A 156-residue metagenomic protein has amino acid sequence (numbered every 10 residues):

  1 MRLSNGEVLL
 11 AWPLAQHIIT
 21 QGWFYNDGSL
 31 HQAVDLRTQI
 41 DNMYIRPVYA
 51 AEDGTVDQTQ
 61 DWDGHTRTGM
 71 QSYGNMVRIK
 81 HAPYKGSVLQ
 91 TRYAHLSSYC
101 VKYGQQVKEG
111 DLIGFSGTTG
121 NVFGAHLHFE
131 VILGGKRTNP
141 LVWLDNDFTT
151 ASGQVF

Functional and structural regions predicted by a protein language model:
M1-A15, N42, Y84, V88 (+2 more regions): Acidic, glycine-rich catalytic/binding loops that coordinate metals and/or anionic ligands
H17-E52, D61-W62, L133: Short glycine/threonine/proline-enriched tight-turn/helix- or strand-capping micro-motif at secondary-structure
H31, A50-C100, A125-L133: Zn2+-dependent peptidoglycan hydrolase active-site motif and core
D35, R78, R92-H95, F115 (+1 more regions): Conserved beta-strand positions that form and line the central face of beta-propeller blades
L36, T68, M76-I79, K108-V122: Short hydrophobic beta/alpha edge segments that flank linear recognition/processing sites
P47-T59, V101-S116: Short, well-structured beta-strand-loop connectors
W62, L96, T118-T119, W143: Residue-level structural signal for beta-strand termini and adjacent loop
